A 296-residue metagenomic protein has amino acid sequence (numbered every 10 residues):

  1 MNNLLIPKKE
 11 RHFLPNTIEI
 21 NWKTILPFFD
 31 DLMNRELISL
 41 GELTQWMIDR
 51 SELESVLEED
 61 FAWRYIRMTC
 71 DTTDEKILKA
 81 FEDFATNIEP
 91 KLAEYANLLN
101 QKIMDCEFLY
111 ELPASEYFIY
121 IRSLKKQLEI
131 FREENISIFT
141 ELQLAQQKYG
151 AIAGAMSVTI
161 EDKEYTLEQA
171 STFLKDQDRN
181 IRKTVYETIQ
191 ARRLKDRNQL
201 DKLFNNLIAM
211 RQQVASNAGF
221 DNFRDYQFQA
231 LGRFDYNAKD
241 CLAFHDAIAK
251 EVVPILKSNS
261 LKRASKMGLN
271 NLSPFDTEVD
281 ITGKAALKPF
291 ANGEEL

Functional and structural regions predicted by a protein language model:
M1-P289: A well-structured
P289-L296: Accessory "access/gating" subregions that flank catalytic or transport cores
